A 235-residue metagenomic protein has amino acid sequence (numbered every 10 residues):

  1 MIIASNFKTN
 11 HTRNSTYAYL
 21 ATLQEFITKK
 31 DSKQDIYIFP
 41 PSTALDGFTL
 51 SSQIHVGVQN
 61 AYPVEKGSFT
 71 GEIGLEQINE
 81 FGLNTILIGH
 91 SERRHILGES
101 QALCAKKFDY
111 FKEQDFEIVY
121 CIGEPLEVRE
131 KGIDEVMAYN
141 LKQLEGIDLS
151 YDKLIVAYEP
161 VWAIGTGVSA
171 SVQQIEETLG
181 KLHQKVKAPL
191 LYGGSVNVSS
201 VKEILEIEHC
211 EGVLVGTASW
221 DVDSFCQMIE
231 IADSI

Functional and structural regions predicted by a protein language model:
M1-I235: Active-site loop-to-helix "anion-binding N-cap" substructures in soluble metabolic enzymes
